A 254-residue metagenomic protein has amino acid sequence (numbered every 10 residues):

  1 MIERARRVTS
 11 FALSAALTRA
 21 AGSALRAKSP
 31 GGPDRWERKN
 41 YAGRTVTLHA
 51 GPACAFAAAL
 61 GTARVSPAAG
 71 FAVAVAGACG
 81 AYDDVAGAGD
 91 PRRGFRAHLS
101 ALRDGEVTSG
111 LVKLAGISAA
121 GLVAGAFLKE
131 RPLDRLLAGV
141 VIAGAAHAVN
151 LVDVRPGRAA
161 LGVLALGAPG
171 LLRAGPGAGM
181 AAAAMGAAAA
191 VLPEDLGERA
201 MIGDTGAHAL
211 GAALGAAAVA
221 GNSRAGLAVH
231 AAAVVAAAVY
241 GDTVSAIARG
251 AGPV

Functional and structural regions predicted by a protein language model:
I2-R249: "…together with the soluble PPM/PP2C metallo-phosphatase catalytic core" -> "…together with the soluble PPM/PP2C
G250-V254: Cytosolic/matrix-facing juxtamembrane and C-terminal tails of multi-pass cellular membrane proteins
